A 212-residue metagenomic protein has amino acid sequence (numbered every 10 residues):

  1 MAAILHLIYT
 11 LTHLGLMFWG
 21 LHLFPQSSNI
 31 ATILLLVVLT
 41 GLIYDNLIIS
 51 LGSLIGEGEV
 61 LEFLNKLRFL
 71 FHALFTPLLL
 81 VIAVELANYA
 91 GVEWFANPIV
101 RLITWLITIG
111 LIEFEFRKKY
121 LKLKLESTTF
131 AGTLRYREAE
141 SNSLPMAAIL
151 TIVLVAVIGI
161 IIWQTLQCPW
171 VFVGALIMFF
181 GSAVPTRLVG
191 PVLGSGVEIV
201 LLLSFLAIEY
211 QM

Functional and structural regions predicted by a protein language model:
M1-L16: Hydrophobic transmembrane alpha-helical segments in integral membrane proteins
M17-F24, T40, Y44, I48-L61 (+1 more regions): Internal transmembrane alpha-helix with an interfacial aromatic "cap," most often the third helix
H22-P25, I49-G58, F116-K124, S182-V189: Juxtamembrane "helix-exit" motif on the non-cytosolic side of transmembrane helices
S28-L39, P98-L102, T165-A175: Membrane-interfacial loop-to-transmembrane alpha-helix junctions, especially the N-terminal start
T40-N46, I107-E115, A175-R187, L203: Aromatic-anchored segments of alpha-helical transmembrane domains
G52-N65, E126-L134: Membrane-interface interhelical loops and short amphipathic "cap" helices that link adjacent transmembrane segments
T76, T151-M212: C-terminal transmembrane-bundle signature of multipass membrane proteins, characterized by strong activation on
V84-I152: Membrane-proximal helix-loop-helix units in multi-pass membrane proteins
